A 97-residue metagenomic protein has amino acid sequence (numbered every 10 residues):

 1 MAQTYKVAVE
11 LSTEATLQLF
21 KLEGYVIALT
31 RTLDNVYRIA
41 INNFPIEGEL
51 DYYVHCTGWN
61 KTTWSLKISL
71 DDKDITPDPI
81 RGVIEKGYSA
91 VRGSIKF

Functional and structural regions predicted by a protein language model:
M1-K21, V36, N43-F97: Beta-strand-rich recognition domains
I27-N35: Short beta-strand segments within Ig-like beta-sandwich modules, predominantly Fibronectin type-III
